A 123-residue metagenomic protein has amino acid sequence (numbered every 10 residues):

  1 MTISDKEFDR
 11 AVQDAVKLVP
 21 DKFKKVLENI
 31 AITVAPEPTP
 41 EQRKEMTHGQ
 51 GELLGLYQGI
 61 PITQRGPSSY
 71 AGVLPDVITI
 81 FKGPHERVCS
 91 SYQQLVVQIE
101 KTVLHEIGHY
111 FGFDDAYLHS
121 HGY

Functional and structural regions predicted by a protein language model:
M1-Q98, Y110, A116-H119: Active-site rim/adjacent substrate-binding subdomains
Q98-E106: Short alpha-helical catalytic segment bearing the HExxH-like zincin motif of zinc-dependent metalloproteases
